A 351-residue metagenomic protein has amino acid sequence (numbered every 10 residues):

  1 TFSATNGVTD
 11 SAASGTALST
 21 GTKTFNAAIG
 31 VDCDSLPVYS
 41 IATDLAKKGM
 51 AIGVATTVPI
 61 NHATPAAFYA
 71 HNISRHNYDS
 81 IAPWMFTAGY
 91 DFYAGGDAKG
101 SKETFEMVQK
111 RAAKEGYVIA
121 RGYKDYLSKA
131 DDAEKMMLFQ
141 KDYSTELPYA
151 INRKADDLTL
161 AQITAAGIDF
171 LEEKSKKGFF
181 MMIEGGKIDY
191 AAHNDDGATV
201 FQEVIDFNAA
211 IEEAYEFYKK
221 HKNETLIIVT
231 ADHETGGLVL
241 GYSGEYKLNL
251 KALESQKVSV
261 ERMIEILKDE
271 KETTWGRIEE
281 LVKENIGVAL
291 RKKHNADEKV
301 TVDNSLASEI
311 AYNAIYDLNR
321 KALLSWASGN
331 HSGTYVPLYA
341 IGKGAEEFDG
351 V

Functional and structural regions predicted by a protein language model:
T1-T16, F25, H62-V351: A post-motif C-terminal structural segment
T1-T9, Y39, K47, A51-A55: Short, structured active-site-proximal loop/turn typified by the sulfatase FGly-forming signature C/S-X-P-X-R
G15, I52-N61: Outer membrane beta-barrel
S19-G21, T43-A51, T87: Alpha-helix C-terminal capping segments
T20, F25-A28: Substrate-binding/charge-relay-adjacent region of secreted/lumenal peptidase catalytic domains
I29-G30, V54: A short, small-residue-rich loop immediately preceding and capping a beta-strand
G30-Y39: Glycine-rich anion/phosphate-binding loops
V38-A42, I81: Short, charged beta->alpha transition segments
